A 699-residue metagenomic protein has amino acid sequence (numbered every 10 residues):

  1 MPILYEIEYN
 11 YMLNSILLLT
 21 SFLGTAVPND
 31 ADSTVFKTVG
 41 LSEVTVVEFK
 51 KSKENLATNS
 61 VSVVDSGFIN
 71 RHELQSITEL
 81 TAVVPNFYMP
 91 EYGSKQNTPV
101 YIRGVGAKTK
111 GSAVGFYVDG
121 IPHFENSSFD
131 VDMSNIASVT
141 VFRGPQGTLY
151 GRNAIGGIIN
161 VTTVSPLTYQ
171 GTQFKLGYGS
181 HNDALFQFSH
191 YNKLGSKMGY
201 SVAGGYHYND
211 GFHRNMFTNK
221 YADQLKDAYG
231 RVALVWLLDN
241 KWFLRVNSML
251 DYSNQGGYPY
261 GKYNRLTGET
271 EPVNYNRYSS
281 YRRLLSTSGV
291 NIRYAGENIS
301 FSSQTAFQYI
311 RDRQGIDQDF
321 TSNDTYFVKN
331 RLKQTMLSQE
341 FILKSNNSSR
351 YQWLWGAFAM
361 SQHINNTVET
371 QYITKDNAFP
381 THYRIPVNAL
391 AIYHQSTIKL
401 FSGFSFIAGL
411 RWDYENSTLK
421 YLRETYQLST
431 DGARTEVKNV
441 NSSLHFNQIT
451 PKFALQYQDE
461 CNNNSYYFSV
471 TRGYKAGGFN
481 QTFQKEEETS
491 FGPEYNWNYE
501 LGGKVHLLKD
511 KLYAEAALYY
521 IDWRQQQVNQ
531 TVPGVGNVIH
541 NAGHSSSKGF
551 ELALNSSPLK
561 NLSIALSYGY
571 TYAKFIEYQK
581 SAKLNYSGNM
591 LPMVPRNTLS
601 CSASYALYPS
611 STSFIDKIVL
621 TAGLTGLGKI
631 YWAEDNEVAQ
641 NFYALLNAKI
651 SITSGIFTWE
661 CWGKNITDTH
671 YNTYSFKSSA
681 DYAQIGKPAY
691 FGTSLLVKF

Functional and structural regions predicted by a protein language model:
P28-N70: Short, acidic, small-residue-rich periplasmic hinge/interaction motif at the N-terminus of Gram-negative outer-membrane
I77-L80, P99-G104, Y117, V141 (+2 more regions): N-terminal periplasmic accessory domains that precede and gate Gram-negative outer-membrane beta-barrel machines
D119-P145: Short acidic/polar hinge/loop motifs at secondary-structure boundaries that mediate gating or recognition
G171, Y178-N209, F217-Q255, L284-V290 (+6 more regions): Transmembrane beta-barrel wall of Gram-negative outer-membrane proteins
L234-D239, M249, L343-N346, R350-Q352 (+5 more regions): Structural signature of Gram-negative outer-membrane beta-barrels, strongest in the C-terminal barrel of TonB-dependent
N291-Q318, Q458-K475, S490-K548, S557 (+2 more regions): Membrane-embedded beta-barrel scaffold of Gram-negative outer-membrane proteins
L332, M336-S348, Q352-G356, S396 (+4 more regions): Conserved C-terminal beta-signal and adjacent last beta-strands/turns of outer-membrane beta-barrel proteins
L354, F406, Y414, Y520-D522 (+2 more regions): Gram-negative outer-membrane beta-barrel transporters
